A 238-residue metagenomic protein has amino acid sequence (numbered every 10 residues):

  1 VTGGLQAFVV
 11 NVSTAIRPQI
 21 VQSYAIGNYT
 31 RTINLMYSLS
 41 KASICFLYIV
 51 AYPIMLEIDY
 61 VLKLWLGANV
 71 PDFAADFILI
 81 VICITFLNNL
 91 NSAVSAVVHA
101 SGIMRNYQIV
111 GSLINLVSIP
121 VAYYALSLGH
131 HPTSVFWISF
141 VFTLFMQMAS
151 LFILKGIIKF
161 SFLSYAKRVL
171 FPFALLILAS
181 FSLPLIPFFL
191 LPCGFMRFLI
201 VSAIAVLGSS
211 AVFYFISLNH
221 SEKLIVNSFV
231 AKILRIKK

Functional and structural regions predicted by a protein language model:
V1-T14, F46-V50, V81-N88, F142 (+2 more regions): Transmembrane helix-bundle signature of multi-pass secondary active exporters and lipid flippases
T2-S40, S95-A100: Helix-loop junctions and terminal segments of transmembrane helices in multi-pass membrane transport/translocation
G3, S38, A51, Y60 (+4 more regions): Residue-level recognition of pore/gate-forming positions within transmembrane alpha-helices of multi-pass
V9, I33-N89, L116-Y124, I177-L178 (+1 more regions): Alpha-helical transmembrane segments of multi-pass membrane transport and lipid-handling proteins
Y37-C45, L79-I82, I109, W137 (+4 more regions): Internal alpha-helical transmembrane segments of multi-pass membrane proteins, especially GPCRs
I82-I114, G129, I158: Membrane-interface junctions at transmembrane-helix termini in multi-pass inner-membrane proteins
R105, S112-M148, K155-G156, F160 (+1 more regions): Membrane-interface helix-loop junctions in multi-pass transport and translocation proteins
G156, F160-A166, P184-K238: Membrane-proximal transmembrane or re-entrant/amphipathic helices at the cytosolic face
